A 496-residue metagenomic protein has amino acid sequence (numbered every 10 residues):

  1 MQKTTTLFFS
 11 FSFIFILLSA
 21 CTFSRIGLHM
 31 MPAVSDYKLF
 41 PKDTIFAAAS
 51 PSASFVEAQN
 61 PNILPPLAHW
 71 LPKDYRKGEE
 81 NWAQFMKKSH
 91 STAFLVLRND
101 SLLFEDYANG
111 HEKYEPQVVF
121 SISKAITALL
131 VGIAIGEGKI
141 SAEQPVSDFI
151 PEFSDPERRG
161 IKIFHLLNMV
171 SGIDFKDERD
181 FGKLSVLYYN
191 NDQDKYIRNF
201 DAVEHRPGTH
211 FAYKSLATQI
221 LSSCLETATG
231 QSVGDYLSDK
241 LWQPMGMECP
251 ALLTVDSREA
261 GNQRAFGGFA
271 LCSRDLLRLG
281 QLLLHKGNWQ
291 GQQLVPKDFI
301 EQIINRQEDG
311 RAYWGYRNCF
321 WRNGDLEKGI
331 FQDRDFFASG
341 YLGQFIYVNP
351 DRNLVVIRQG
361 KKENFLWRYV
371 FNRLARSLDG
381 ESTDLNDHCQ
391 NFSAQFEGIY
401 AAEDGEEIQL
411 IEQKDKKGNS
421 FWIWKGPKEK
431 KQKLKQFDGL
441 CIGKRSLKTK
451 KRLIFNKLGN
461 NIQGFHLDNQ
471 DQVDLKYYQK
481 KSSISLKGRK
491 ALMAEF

Functional and structural regions predicted by a protein language model:
K3-L7, I16-H111, E137-K139, S382-D384 (+1 more regions): N-terminal leader/targeting segments and the immediately adjacent pre-domain N-terminus
A20-R25, T383-F496: Peripheral terminal and inter-domain segments
T22-L28, A338-Q390: Structured C-terminal helix/loop/strand segments within mature extracytoplasmic catalytic/sensor domains
F85-L95, D106-K139, E143-E152, E157-R159 (+1 more regions): Short active-site loop at a secondary-structure junction that contains or immediately precedes the catalytic residue(s)
D100, Q117-A142, L166, L221-L225 (+1 more regions): Active-site SXXK
V118, G136-D174, A202, T227-F266 (+1 more regions): Active-site helix/loop module of the DD-peptidase/beta-lactamase fold, centered on the serine-lysine SxxK catalytic
A217-C224, A265-W289, Q344-K361: Active-site-proximal alpha-helical segments within enzyme catalytic domains
E248-T254, I304-V355, Q432, F437: Active-site Gly/Thr loop motif
